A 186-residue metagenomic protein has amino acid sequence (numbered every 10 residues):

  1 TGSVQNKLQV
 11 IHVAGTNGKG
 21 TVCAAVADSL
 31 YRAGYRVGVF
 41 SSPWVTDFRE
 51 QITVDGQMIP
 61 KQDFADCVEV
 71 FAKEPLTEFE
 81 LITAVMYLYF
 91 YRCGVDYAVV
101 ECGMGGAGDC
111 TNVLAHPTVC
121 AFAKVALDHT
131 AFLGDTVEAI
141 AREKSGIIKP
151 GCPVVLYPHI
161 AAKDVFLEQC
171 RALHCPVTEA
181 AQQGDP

Functional and structural regions predicted by a protein language model:
T1-G15, V22, D28-A33, F40 (+1 more regions): Short functional linear segments
Q5, R32-A115, A131-L133, A161: ATP-dependent carboxylate-amine ligase catalytic core
V10-H12, V37-V39, C120, V177-E179: Conserved beta-strand scaffold positions in the cores of enzyme catalytic domains, especially in NTP/NDP-utilizing
V13-T16, V37, T83, V99 (+2 more regions): Buried hydrophobic positions in well-ordered alpha/beta secondary-structure cores of metabolic enzymes
N17-K19, V165: Substrate-binding N-lobe of the ribokinase-like
G18, W44, A126: Short, glycine/serine-rich, charged loops/turns that create anion-binding and catalytic segments at active sites
V26, M86, D164-F166: Aromatic/hydrophobic pocket-lining residues that form π-stacking "cages" and hydrophobic walls in ligand
D96-E101, P117-P186: Acidic, Mg2+-coordinating active-site environments of NTP-dependent enzymes
